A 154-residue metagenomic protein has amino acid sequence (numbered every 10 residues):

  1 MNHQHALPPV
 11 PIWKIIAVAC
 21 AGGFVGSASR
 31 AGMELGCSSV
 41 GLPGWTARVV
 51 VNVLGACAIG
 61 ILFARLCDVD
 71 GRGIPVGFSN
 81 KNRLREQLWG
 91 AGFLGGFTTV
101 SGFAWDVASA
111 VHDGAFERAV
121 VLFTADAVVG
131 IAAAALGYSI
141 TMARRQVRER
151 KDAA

Functional and structural regions predicted by a protein language model:
M1-A154: Membrane-interface helix-loop junctions in multi-pass transporters/channels
